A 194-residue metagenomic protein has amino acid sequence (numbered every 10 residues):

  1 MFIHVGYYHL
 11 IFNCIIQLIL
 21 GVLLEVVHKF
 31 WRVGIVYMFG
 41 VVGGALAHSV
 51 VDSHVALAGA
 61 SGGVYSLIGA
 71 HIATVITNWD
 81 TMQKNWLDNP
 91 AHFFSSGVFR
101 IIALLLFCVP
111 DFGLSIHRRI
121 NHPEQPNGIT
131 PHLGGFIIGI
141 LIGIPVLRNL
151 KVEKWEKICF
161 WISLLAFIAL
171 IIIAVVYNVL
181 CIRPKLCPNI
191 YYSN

Functional and structural regions predicted by a protein language model:
M1-H71, N78: Transmembrane helix-loop-helix
I35-M38, K84-D88: Beta-strand segments within the central parallel beta-sheet cores of soluble alpha/beta enzyme folds
A45-A47, A56-A60, A70-A73, A91 (+3 more regions): A sequence-composition feature that detects small, non-aromatic residues
A70-T77, I142-V146: Interfacial segments of multi-pass membrane proteins
D80-M82: Non-transmembrane, extramembrane segments of multi-pass ion/lipid transporters
N85-N194: C-terminal transmembrane module of polytopic alpha-helical membrane proteins
